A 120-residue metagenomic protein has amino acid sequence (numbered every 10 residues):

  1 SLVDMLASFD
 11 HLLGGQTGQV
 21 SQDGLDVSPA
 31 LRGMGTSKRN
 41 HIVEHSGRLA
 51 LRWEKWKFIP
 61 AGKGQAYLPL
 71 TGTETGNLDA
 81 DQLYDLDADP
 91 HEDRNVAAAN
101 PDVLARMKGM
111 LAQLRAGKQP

Functional and structural regions predicted by a protein language model:
S1-L6, D10-Q82, L86, G117-P120: C-terminal cap/loop subdomain of S1 sulfatases and analogous C-terminal strand-loop tails that border
S8, E92-N95: A general alpha-helix detector
P29, Y84, D102, G109-A112: Intrinsic-disorder/low-complexity peptide segments enriched for small residues
S37, D102-A105: Cytochrome P450 catalytic domain signature, combining two hallmark sequence patches
D89: Intrinsically disordered, low-complexity polar regions and short flexible loop motifs
R94-D102: Active-site-proximal N-terminal segment of extracellular/periplasmic enzymes that hydrolyze or transfer
R106-P120: Charge-dense polyanion-binding interfaces
